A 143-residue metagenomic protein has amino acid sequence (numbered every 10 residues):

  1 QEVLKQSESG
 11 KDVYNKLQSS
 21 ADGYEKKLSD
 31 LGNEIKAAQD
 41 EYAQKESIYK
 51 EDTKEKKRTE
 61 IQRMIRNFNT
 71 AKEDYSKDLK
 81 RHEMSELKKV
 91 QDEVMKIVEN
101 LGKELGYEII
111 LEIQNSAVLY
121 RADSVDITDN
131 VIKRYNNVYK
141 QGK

Functional and structural regions predicted by a protein language model:
Q1-K143: Amphipathic, charged alpha-helical segments and their helix-to-coil junctions in extracytoplasmic/peripheral assemblies
